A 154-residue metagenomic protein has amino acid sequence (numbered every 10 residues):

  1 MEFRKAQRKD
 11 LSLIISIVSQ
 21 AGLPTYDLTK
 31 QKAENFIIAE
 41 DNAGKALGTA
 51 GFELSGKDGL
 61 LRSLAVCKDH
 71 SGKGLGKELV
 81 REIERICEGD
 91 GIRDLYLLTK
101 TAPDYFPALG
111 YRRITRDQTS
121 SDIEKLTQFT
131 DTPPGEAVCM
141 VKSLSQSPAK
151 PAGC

Functional and structural regions predicted by a protein language model:
E2-L13: A short beta-loop-alpha structural element at the N-terminal edge of CoA-dependent acyl/N-acetyltransferase catalytic
L11-T49: Active-site rim helix/loop that mediates acceptor-substrate recognition in acyltransferases
I38, K45-E53, D58-A65: Conserved beta-strand in the GNAT
V66, G72-R85, L97: Conserved acetyl-CoA-binding loop-helix of GNAT-fold acetyltransferases
R85-T101: Conserved GNAT acetyl-CoA-binding A-motif
K100-T130: Conserved active-site alpha-helix within GNAT-family acetyltransferase domains
T119-C154: C-terminal "cap" of GNAT-fold acetyltransferases
